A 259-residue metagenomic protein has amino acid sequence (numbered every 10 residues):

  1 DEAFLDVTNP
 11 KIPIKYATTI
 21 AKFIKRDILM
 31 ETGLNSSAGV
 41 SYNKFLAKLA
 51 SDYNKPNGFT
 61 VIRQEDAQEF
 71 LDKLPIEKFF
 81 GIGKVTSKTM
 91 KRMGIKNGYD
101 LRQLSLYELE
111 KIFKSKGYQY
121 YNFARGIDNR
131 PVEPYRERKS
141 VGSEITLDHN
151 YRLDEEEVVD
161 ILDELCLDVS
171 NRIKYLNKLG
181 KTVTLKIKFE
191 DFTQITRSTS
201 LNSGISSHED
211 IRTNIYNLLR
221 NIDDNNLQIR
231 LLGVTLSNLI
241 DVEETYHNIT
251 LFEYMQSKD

Functional and structural regions predicted by a protein language model:
E2-L147: Nucleic-acid-contacting surfaces of polymerase cores and analogous helical-repeat interfaces
N9-K11, Y42-A47, K188-F192, S237-V242: Short, internal active-site loops enriched in acidic
K88-I229, L239-M255: DNA-contacting surface of Y-family translesion DNA polymerases
